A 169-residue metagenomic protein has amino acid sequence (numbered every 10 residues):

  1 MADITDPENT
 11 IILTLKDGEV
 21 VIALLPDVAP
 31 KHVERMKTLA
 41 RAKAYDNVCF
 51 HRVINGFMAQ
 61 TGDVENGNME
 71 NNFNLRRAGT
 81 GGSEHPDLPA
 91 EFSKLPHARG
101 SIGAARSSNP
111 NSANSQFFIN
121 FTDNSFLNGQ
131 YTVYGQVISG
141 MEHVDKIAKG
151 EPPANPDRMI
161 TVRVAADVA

Functional and structural regions predicted by a protein language model:
M1-A169: Cyclophilin-like peptidyl-prolyl cis-trans isomerases
